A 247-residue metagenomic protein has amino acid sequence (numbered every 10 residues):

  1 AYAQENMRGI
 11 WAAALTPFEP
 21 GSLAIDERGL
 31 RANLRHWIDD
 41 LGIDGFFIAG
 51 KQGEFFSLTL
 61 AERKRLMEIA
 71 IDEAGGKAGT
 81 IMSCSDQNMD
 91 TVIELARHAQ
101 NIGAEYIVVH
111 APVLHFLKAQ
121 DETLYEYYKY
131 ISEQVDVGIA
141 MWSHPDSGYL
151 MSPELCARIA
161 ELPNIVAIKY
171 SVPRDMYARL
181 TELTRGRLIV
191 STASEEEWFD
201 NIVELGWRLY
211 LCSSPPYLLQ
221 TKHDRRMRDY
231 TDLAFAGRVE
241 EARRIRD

Functional and structural regions predicted by a protein language model:
Y2-L150: Active-site beta->alpha loop and helix N-cap motifs at the rims of alpha/beta catalytic domains
Y130, P145-D247: Catalytic alpha/beta core domains of metabolic enzymes, predominantly
